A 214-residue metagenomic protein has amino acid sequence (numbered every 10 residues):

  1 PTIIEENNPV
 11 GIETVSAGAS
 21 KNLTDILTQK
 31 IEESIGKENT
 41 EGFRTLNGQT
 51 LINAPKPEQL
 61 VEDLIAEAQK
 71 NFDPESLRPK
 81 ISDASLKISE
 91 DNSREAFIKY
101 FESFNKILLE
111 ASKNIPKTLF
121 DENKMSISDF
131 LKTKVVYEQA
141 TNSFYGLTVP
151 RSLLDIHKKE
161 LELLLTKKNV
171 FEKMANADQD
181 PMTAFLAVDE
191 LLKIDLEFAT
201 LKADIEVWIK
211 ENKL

Functional and structural regions predicted by a protein language model:
T2-S93: N-terminal Sec/ER secretory leader and immediately downstream segment of secreted/extracellular precursors
V10, V15, V61, V135-V136 (+4 more regions): Extended aliphatic helical segments
N53-N123, I156-L214: C-terminal amphipathic alpha-helix
S126-L131: A loop-to-helix transmembrane entry motif
K132-A140: Amphipathic alpha-helical packing segments from all-alpha helical-bundle domains
A140-K158: Short, solvent-exposed, charged loop/turn and helix-capping segments that join or cap alpha-helices on peripheral
